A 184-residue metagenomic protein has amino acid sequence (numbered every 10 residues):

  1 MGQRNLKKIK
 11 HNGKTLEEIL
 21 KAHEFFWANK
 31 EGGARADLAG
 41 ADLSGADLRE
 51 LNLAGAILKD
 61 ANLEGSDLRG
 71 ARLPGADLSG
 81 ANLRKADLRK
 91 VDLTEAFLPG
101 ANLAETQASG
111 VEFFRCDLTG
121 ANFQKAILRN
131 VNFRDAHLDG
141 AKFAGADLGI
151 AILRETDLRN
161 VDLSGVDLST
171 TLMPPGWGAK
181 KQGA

Functional and structural regions predicted by a protein language model:
Q3-E18, F25-A184: Tandem repeat scaffolds
